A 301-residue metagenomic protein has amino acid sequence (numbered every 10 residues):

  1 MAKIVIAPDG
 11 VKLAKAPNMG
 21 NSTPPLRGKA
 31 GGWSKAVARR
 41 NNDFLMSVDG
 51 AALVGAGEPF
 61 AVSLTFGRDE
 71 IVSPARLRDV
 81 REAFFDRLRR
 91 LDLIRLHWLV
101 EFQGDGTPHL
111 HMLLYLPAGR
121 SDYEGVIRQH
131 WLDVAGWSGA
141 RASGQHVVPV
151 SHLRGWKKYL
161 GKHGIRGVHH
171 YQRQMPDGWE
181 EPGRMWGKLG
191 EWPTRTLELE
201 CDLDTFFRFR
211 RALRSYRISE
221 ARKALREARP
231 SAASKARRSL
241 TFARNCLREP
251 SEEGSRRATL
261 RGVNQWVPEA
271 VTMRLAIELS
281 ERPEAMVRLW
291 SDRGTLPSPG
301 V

Functional and structural regions predicted by a protein language model:
M1-P108, L116-V301: Right-hand nucleic-acid polymerase module
